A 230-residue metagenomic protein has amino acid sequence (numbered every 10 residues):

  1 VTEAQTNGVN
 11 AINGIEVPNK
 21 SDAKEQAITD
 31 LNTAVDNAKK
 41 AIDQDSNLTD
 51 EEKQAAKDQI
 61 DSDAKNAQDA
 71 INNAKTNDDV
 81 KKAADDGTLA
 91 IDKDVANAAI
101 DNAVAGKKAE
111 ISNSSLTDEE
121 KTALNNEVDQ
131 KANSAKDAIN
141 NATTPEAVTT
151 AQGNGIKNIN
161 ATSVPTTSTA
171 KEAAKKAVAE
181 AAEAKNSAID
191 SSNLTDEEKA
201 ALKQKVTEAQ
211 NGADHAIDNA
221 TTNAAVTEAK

Functional and structural regions predicted by a protein language model:
V1-K230: Amphipathic alpha-helical assembly segments used for oligomerization, scaffolding, or translocation
